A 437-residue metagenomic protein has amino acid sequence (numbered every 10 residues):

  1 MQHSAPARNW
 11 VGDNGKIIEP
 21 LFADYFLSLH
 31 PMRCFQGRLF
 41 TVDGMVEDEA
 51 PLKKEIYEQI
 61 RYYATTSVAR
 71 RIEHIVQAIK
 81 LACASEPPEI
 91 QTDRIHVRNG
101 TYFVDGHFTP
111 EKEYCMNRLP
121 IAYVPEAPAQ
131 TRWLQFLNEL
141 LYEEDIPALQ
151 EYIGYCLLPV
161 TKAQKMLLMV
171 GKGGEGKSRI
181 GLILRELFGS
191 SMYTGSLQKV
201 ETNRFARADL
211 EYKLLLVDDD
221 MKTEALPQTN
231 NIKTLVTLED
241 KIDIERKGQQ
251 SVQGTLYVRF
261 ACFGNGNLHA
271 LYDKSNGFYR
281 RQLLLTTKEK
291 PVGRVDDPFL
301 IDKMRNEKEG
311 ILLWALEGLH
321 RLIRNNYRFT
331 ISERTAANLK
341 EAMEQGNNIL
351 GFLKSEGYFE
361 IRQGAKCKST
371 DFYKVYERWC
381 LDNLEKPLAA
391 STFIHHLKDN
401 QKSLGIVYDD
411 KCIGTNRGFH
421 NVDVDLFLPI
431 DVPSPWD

Functional and structural regions predicted by a protein language model:
M1-F35, R61-D437: Feature primarily recognizes SF3-like P-loop helicase cores of small DNA viruses
M1-H3, F40-V68: Short, small/acidic-rich helices and loops at N termini and domain boundaries of DNA replication/processing enzymes
